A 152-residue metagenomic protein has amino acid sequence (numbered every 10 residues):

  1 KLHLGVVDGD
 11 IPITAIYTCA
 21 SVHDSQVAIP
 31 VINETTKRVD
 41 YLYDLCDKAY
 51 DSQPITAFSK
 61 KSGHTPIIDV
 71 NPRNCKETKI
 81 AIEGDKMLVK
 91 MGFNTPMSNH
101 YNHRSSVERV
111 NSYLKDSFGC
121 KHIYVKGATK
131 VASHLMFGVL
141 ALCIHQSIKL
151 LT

Functional and structural regions predicted by a protein language model:
K1-K61: Polybasic low-complexity intrinsically disordered regions
V22, R104, H134, G138: Electropositive phosphate-/nucleotide-binding environments in soluble metabolic enzymes
V27, S106, V110, M136: Catalytic-loop motifs flanking and including active-site residues across diverse enzymes
K48-D116, Y124: Helix-centered, glycine/charged polyanion-binding patches within enzymatic domains that contact phosphate-containing
S117-T152: C-terminal extensions of enzymes
